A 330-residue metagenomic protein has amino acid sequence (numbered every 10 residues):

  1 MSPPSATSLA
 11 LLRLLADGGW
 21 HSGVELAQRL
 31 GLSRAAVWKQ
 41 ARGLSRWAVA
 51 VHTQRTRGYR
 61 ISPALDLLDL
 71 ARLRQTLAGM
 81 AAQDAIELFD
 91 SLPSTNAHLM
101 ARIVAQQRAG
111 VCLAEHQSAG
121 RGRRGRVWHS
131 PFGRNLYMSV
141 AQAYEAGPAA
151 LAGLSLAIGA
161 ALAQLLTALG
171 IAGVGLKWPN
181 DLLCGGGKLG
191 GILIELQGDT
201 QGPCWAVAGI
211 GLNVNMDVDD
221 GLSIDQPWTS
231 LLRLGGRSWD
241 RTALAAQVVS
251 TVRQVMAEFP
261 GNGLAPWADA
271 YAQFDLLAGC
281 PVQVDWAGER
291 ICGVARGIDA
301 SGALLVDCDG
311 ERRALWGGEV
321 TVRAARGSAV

Functional and structural regions predicted by a protein language model:
M1-S33, K39-R42, R46-W47, A146-V174 (+1 more regions): Long, positively charged amphipathic alpha-helical accessory segments at protein N-termini or as interdomain linkers
S2-A168: N-terminal lobe of the biotin/lipoate ligase/transferase fold
G110, A172-K177: A short coil-to-beta-strand element that immediately follows conserved catalytic motifs
D181: Conserved active-site carboxylates
